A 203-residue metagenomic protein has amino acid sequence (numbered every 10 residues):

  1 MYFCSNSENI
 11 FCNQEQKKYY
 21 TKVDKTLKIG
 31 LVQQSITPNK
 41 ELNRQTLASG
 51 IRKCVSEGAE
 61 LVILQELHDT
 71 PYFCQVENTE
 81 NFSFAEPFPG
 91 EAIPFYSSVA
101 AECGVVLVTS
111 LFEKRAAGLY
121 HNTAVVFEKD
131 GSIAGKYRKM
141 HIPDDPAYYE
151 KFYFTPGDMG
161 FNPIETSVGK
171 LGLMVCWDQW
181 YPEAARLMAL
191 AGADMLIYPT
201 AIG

Functional and structural regions predicted by a protein language model:
N9, K17-K18: Polybasic, lysine-rich low-complexity intrinsically disordered segments
V23-S35: Short beta-strand segments enriched in small/hydrophobic residues
Q33-S35, Q65, R138, P199-T200: Residue-level recognition of beta-strand->loop/alpha-helix junctions
S35-E41, E150-K151: Acidic/histidine-rich helix-loop elements that form or flank divalent-metal/phosphate-binding sites at the catalytic
K40, S49-K129, K136, G203: Cys-nucleophile CN-hydrolase/nitrilase-fold catalytic domain and related Cys-dependent amidase chemistry that acts on
L42-I51, Y181-R186: Short, acidic/polar
E86, R115-M195, P199-G203: Active-site catalytic loop in hydrolytic enzyme cores
